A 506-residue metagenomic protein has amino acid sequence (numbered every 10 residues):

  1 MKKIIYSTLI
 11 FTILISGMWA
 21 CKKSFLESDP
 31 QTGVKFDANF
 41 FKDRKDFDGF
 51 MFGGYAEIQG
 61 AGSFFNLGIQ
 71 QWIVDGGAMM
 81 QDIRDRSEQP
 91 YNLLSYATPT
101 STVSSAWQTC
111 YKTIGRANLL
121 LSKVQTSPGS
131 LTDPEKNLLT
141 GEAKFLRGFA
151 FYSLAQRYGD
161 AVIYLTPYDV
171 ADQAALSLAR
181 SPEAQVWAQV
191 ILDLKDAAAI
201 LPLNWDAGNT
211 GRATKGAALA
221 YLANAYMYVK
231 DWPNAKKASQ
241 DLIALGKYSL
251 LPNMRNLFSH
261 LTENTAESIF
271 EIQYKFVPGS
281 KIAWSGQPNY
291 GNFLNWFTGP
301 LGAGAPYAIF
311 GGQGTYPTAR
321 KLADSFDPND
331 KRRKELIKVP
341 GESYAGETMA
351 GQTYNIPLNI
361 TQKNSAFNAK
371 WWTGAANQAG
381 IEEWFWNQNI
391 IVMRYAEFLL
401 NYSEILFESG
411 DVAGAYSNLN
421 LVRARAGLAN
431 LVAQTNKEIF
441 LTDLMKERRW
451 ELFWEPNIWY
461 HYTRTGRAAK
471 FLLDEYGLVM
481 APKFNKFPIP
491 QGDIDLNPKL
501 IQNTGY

Functional and structural regions predicted by a protein language model:
I4, S16-K42, V190, A223 (+3 more regions): Bacterial Sec-dependent N-terminal signal peptides
C21-K22, Y55, M80, C110-T113 (+7 more regions): Long, intrinsically disordered, low-complexity segments
K22-R84, L165, K195-D196, R212-I356: An aromatic- and glycine-enriched ligand-binding surface/loop that stacks and positions planar moieties
R44-F52, A56-G62, I83-Y158, S181-A188 (+3 more regions): Conserved, well-structured interaction surfaces
P90, K321-R394: Flexible, polar/acidic helix-loop-strand segments at domain edges
